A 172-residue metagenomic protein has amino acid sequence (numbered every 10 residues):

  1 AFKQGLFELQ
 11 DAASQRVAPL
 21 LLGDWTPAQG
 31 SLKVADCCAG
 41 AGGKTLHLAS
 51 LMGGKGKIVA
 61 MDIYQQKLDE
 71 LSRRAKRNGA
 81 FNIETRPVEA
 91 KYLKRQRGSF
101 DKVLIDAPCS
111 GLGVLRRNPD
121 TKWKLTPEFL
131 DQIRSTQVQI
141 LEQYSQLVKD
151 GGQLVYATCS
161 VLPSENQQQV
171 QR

Functional and structural regions predicted by a protein language model:
A1-R172: S-adenosylmethionine
